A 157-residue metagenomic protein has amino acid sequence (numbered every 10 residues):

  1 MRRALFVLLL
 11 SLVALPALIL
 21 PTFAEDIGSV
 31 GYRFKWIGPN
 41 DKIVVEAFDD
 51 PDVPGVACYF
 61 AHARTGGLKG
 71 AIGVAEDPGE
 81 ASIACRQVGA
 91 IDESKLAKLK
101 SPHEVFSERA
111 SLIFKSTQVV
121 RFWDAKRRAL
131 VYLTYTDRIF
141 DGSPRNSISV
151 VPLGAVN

Functional and structural regions predicted by a protein language model:
M1-A4: Positively charged n-region of N-terminal signal peptides that target proteins for export
V7-A17: Bacterial N-terminal signal peptides
L18-A24: Sec/Tat signal peptide C-region and signal peptidase I cleavage site
E25-A84: N-terminal secretory signal peptides
E25-D26, D92-N157: Low-complexity intrinsically disordered segments
A47, F60, Q87, F122 (+1 more regions): Hydrophobic side chains in beta-strands
A63-L112: Structured domain cores in non-transmembrane regions
